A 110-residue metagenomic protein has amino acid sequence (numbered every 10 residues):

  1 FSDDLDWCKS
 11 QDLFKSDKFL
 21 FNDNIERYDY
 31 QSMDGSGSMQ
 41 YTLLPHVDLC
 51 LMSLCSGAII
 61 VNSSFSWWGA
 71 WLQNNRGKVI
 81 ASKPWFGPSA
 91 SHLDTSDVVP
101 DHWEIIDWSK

Functional and structural regions predicted by a protein language model:
F1-K110: N-terminal targeting/anchoring "stem" of glycan-biosynthesis enzymes
